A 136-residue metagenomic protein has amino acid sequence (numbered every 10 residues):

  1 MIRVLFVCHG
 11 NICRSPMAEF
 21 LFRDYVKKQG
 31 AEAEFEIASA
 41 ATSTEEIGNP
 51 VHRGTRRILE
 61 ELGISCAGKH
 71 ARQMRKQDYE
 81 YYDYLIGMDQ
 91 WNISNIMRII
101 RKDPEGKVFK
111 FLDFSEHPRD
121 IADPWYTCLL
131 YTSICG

Functional and structural regions predicted by a protein language model:
M1-Y81: Conserved active-site segments centered on acidic
E60, R72-L129: Glycine/proline-rich loop-helix segments at beta-alpha junctions forming the active-site rim of enzyme cores
Y131-G136: Conserved small/polar residues in nucleotide/adenosyl-binding loops
